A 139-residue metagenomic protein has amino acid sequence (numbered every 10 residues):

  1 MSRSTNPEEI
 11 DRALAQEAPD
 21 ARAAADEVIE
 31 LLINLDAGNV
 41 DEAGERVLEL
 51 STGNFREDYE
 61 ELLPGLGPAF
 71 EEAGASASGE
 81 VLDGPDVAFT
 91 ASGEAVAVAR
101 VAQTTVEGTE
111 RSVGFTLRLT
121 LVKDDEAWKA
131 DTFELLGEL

Functional and structural regions predicted by a protein language model:
M1-R12: Hydrophobic single-pass membrane-targeting/anchoring helices
M1-R3, L62, A95-A97, W128: Hydrophobic alpha-helical membrane segments, chiefly transmembrane helices and signal peptide h-regions, characterized
Q16-E72: Core segments of small alpha/beta cavity-forming domains
L63, A99-V101, E134: A mature extracytoplasmic/lumenal domain signature
E71-E107: Surface-exposed, charged secondary-structure patches
G108-S112: Periplasmic/lumenal scaffold domains of single-pass inner-membrane subunits that build Gram-negative envelope
G114-L139: Short beta-strand edge/turn micro-motifs at domain boundaries
